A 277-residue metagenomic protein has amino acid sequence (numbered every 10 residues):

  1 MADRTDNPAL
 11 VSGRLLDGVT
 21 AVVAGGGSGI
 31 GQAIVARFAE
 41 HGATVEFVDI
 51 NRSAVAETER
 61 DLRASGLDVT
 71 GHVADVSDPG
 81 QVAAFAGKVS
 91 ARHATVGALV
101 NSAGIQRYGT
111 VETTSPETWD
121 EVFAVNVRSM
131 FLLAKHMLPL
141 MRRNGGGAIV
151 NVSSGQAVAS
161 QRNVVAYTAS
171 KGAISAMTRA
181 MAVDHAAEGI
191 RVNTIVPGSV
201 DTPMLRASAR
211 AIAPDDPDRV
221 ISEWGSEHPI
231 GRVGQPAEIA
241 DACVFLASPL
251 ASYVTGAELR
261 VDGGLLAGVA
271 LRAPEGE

Functional and structural regions predicted by a protein language model:
A2-S12, T255-E277: Short C-terminal tail/terminal secondary-structure segment of NAD(P)H-dependent dehydrogenase/reductase domains
D6-N7, T194, T202, D216-L250 (+2 more regions): C-terminal helical subdomain
V100, A186, R191, V254-G256: Short, small/polar-rich loop/turn modules that mediate ligand/substrate recognition or access, typified
T110-V111, T118-F123, W224: Substrate-binding pocket helix/loop in short-chain dehydrogenase/reductase
A134, S170, T178: Active-site helix of classical SDR
P139, V183-A187, S252: Alpha-helical segment proximal to the catalytic Tyr-Lys
S154: Residue(s) in the substrate-gating loop at a strand-loop-helix junction that position the organic substrate next
